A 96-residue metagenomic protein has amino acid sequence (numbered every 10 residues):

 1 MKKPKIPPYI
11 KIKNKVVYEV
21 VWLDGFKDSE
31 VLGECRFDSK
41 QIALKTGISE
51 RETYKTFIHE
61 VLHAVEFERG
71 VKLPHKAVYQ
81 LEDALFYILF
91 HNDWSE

Functional and structural regions predicted by a protein language model:
M1-E52, E68-E96: Metalloprotease/metallohydrolase-associated module, dominated by Zn2+-dependent proteases
K55-F67: Active-site recognition of the HExxH zinc-binding catalytic motif
